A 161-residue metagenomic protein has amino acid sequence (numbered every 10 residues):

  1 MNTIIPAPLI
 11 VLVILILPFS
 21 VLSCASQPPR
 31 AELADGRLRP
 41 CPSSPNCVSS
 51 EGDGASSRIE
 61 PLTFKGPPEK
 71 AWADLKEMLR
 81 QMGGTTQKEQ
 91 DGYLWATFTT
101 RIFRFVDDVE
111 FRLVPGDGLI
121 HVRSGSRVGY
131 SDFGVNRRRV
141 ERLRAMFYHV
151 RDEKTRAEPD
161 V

Functional and structural regions predicted by a protein language model:
M1-V11: Bacterial N-terminal signal peptides that target proteins for export
I4-P6, I16, S26-Q27, I59: Selective for proline/serine-rich intrinsically disordered segments in cytosolic/nuclear regulatory regions
I10-S20: Bacterial N-terminal signal peptides
L22-V161: Ser/Thr-rich, low-complexity intrinsically disordered terminal regions
